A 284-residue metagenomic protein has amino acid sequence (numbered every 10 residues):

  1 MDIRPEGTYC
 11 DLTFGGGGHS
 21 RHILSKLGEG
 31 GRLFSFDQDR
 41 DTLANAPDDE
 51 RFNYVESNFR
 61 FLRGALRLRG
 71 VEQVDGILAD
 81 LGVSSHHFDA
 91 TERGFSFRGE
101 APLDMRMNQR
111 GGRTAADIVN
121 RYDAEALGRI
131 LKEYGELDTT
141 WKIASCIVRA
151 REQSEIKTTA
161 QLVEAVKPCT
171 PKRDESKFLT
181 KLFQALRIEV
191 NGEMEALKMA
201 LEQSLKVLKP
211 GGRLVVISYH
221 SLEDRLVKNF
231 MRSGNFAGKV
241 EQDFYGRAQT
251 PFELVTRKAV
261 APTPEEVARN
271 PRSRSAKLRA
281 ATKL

Functional and structural regions predicted by a protein language model:
M1-L284: S-adenosyl-L-methionine-dependent methyltransferase catalytic core, i.e., the SAM/SAH-binding region
